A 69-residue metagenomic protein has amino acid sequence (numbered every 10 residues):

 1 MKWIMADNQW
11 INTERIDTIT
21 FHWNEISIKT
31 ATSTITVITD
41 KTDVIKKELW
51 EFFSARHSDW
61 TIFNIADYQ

Functional and structural regions predicted by a protein language model:
M1-Q69: Eukaryotic intrinsically disordered, low-complexity regulatory linkers and tails enriched in Ser/Thr/Pro
